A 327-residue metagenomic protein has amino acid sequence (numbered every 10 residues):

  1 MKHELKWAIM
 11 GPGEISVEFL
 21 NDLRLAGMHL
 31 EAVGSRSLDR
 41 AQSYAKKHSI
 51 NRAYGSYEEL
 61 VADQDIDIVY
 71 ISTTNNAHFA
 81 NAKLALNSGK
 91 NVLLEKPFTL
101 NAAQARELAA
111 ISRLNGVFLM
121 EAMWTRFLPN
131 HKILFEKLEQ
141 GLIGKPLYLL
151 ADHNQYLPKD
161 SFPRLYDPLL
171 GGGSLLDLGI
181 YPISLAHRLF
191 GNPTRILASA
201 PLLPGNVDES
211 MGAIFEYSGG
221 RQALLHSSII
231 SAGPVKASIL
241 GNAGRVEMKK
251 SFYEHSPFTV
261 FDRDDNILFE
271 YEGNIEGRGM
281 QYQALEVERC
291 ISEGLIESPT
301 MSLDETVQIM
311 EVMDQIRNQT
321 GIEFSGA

Functional and structural regions predicted by a protein language model:
M1, I68-Y70, S218, R289-A327: C-terminal helix-rich "cap/oligomerization" subdomain common to oxidoreductases
M1-H48: N-terminal Rossmann-like dinucleotide-binding module
I50-Y57: Conserved SAM-binding strand-loop segment of SAM-dependent methyltransferases
I68, T74-N75, F79-M123: Beta-strand-loop-alpha-helix segment that lines the small-molecule cofactor/substrate pocket of alpha/beta enzymes
T125-L197: Predominantly a Rossmann-like dinucleotide-binding segment in NAD(P)-dependent oxidoreductases
S184-P257, V287-C290: Contiguous beta-strand/loop segments that form the cofactor/metal-binding neighborhood of enzyme cores
G273-L285, M301: Active-site loop of classical SDR/Rossmann-like NAD(P)-dependent oxidoreductases, centered on the catalytic Tyr-X3-Lys
